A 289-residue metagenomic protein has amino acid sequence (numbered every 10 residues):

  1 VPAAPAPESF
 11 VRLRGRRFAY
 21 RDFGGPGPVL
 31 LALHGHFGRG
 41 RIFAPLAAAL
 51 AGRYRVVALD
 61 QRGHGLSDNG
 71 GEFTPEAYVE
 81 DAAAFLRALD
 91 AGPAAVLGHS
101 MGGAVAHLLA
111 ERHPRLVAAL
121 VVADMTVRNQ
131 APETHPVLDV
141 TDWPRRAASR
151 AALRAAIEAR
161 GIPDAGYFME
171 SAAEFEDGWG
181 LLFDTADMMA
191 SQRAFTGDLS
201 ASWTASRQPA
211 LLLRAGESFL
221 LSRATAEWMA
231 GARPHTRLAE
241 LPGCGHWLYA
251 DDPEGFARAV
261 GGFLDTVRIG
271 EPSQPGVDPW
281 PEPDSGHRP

Functional and structural regions predicted by a protein language model:
V1-L30, G52-Y54, A91-P93, A118 (+3 more regions): Alpha/beta-hydrolase fold catalytic core
R16-L66: Conserved HGGG/HGGXW glycine-rich cap/lid loop of the alpha/beta-hydrolase fold
A77-A94: Conserved acidic catalytic loop of the alpha/beta-hydrolase fold
V96-G98, A123: Short beta-strand immediately N-terminal to the catalytic nucleophile in serine-hydrolase-like folds
G98, G102, A106: Gly/Ala-rich beta-loop-alpha elbow adjacent to hydrolase catalytic centers
H107-E111, A118-A147: Flexible "cap/lid" loop of the alpha/beta hydrolase fold
D177-A232, R237-E240: Conserved serine/cysteine hydrolase catalytic core
C244-P253, A257: Catalytic histidine-centered segment of alpha/beta-hydrolase-like enzymes
